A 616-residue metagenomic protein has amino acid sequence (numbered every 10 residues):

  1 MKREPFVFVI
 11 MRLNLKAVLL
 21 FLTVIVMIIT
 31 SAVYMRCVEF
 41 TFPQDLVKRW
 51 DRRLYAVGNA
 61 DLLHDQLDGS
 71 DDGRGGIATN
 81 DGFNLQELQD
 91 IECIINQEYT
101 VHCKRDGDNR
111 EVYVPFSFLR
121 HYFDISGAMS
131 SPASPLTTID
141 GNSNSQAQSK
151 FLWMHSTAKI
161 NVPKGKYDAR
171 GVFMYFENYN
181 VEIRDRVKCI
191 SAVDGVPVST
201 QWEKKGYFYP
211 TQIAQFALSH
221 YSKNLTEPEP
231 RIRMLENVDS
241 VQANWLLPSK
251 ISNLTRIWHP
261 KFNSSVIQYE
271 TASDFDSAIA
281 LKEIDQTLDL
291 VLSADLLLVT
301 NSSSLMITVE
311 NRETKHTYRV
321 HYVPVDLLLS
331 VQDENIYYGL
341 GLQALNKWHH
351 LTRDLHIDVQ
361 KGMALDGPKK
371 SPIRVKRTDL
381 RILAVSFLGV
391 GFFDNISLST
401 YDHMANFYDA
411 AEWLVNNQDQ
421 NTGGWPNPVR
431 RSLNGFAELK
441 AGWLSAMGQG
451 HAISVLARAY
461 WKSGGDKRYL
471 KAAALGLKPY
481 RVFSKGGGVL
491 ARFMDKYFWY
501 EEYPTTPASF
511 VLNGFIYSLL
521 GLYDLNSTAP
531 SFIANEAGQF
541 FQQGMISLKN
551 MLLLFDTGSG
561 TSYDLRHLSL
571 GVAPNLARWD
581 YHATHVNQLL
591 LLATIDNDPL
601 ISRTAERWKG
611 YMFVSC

Functional and structural regions predicted by a protein language model:
V24-R233, A243-E270, Y401-F436, F555-D556 (+1 more regions): Low-complexity, Ser/Thr/Pro/Gly-enriched N-terminal "stalk/linker" regions
E39-F40, C93, K223-R233, K361-M363 (+4 more regions): Structural helix-adjacent loops and short alpha-helical linkers that scaffold large soluble proteins
E177-K204, G423-L444, L490-N513, T557-T584: Carbohydrate-binding/catalytic loop surfaces
Y209-N224, W443-Y460, S509-N526, A577-A593: Well-ordered alpha-helical segments within folded domains of soluble proteins
L235-Q242, F275-N311, L351-L355, I396: Extra-cytoplasmic beta-strand recognition segments
V266-V291, L328-G339, P426-N427: Secreted extracellular polysaccharide-interacting domains
M306, L345-I396: Extracellular beta-strand ligand-recognition surfaces/modules
Y322, A411-S432, Q449, G464-I516 (+2 more regions): Active-site cradle of extracellular carbohydrate-active enzymes
